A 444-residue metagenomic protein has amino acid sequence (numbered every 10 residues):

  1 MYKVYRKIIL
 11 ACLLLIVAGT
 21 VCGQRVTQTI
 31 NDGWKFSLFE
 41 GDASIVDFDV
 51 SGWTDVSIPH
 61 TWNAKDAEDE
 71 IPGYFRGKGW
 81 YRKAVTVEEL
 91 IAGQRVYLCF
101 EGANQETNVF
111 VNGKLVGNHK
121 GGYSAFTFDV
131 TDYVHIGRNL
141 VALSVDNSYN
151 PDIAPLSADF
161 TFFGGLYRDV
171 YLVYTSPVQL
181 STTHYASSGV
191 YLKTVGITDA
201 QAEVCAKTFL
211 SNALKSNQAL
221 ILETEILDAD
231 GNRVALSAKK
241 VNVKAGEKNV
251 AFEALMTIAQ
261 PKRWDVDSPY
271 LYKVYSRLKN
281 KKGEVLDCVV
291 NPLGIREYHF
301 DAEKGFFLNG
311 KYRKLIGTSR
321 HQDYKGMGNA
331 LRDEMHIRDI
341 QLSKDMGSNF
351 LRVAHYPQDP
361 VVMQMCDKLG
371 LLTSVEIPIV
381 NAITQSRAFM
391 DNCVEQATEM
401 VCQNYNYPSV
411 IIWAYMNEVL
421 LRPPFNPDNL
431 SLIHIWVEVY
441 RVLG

Functional and structural regions predicted by a protein language model:
M1-R25: Bacterial Sec-dependent N-terminal signal peptides
G23-P72, L140, S144-N150, Y171-L172 (+1 more regions): Accessory carbohydrate-binding/adhesion or oligomerization-edge regions at the termini of glycan-active proteins
Q28-I30, L38-F39, R76-G189, A213-L214 (+3 more regions): Accessory beta-strand-rich segments of carbohydrate-active enzymes
D32, G41, V190, Y275-S343: N-terminal carbohydrate-binding accessory modules
I91-R95, V134-R138, N217, I258-K273: Short glycine/proline/serine/threonine-rich loop/turn segments at secondary-structure transition edges
V111, Q201-N242, V250-F252: Beta-strand-rich binding/interaction modules
E399-P427: Active-site groove signature of glycoside hydrolases
I433-I435: Conserved small/polar residues in nucleotide/adenosyl-binding loops
